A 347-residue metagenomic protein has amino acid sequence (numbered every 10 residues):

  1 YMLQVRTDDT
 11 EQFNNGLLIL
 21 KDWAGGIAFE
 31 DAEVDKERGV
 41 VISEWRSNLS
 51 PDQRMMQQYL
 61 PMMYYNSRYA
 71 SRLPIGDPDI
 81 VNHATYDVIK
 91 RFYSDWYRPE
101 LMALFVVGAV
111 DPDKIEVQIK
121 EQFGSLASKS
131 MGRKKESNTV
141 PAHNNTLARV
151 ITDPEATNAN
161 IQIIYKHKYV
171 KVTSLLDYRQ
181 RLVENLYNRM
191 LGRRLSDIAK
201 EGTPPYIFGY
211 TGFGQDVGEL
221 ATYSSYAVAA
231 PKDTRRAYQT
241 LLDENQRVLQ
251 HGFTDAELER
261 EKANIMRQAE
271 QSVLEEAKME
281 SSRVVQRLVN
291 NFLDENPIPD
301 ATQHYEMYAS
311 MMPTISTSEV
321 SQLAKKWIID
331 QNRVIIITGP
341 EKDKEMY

Functional and structural regions predicted by a protein language model:
Y1-R54, H83-L101, D111-K114, Q118-E121 (+3 more regions): Active-site-adjacent, His/Asp/Glu-enriched structural segments that form or flank metal-binding and acid/base networks
L18, P61-M102, P112, K135-T139 (+2 more regions): Histidine-acidic residue clusters that define the catalytic metal-binding segment of zinc metallopeptidase domains
A28-R46, D111, S130-N144, Y206-T211 (+2 more regions): Acidic/histidine-enriched alpha-helical segments
N66, A103-N158, R267-S272, K342 (+1 more regions): An aromatic/glycine/proline-enriched structural segment found at the starts of mature extracellular/organellar domains
A103-G108, A256-Y347: C-terminal regions of mature proteins
R133-L195, Y226, S282-N296: His/Glu-based metal-binding/catalytic segments typifying zinc-dependent metallopeptidases
K168, T173, D177-D255: Structured mid-domain segments that build the active-site/substrate or prosthetic-cofactor binding neighborhood
